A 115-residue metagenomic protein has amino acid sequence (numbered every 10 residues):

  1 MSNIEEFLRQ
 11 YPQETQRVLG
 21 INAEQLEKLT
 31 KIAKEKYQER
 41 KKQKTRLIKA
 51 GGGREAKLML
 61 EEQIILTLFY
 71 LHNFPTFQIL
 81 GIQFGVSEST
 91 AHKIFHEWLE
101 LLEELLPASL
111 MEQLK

Functional and structural regions predicted by a protein language model:
M1-K115: Short alpha-helical elements
